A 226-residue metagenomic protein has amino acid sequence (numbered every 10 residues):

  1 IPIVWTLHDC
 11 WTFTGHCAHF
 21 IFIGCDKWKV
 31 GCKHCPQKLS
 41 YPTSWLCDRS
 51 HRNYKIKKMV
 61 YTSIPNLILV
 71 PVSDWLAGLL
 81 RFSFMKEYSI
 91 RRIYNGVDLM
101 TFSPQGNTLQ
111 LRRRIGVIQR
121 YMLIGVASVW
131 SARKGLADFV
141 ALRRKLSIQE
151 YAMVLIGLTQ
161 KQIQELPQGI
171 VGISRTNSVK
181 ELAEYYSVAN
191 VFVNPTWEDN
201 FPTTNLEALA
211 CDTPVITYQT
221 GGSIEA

Functional and structural regions predicted by a protein language model:
W11, W28-L69, F82-M85, S89: Membrane-proximal helix-turn-helix segments that form the acceptor-binding/catalytic region of lipid-linked
V70, G116-K134, V140-R143: Conserved donor-binding/catalytic core segment of Leloir-type glycosyltransferases
G78-R81, V97-R114, I163-L166: Acidic anion/phosphate-binding donor-loop and adjacent secondary structure in glycosyltransferase catalytic cores
G157-A183: Nucleotide-activated donor-binding/catalytic signature segment of Leloir-type glycosyltransferases, i.e., the conserved
E184-A189: Short alpha-helical donor nucleotide-sugar binding micro-motif in glycosyltransferases
W197: Aromatic "clamp/platform" in nucleotide-sugar-dependent glycosyltransferases that forms part of the donor/acceptor
P214-T217: Short hydrophobic beta-strand element within catalytic cores of glycosyltransferases and related nucleotide-activated
T220-A226: Short acidic/histidine- and often glycine-rich active-site loop of Leloir-type glycosyltransferases that engages
